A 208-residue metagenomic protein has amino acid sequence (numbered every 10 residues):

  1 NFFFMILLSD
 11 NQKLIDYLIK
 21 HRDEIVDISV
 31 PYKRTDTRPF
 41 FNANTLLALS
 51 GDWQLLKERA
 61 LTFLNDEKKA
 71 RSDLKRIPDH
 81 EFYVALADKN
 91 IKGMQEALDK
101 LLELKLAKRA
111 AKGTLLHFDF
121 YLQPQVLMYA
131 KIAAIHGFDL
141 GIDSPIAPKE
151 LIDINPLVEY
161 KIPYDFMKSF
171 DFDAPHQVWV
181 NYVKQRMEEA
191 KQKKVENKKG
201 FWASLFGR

Functional and structural regions predicted by a protein language model:
N1-K105: Eukaryote-skewed repeat-based solenoidal scaffolds used as protein-protein interaction platforms, primarily
S72-Y83, D88-I91, E96-L205: Terminal, non-catalytic domain-edge segments
